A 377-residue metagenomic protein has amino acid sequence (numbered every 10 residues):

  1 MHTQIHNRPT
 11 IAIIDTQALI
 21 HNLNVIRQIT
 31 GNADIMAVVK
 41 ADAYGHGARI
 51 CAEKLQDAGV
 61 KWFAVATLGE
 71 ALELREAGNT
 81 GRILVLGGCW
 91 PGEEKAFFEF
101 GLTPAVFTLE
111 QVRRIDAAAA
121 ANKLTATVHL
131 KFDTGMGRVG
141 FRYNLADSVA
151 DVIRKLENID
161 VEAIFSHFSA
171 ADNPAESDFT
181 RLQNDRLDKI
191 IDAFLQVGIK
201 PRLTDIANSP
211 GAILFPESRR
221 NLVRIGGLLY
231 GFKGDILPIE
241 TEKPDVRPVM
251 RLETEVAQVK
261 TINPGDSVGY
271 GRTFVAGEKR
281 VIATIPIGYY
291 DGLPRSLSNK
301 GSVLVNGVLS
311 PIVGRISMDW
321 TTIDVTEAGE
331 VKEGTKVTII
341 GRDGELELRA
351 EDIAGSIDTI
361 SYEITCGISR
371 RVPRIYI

Functional and structural regions predicted by a protein language model:
H2-I20, N24, Q28, E70 (+5 more regions): Active-site anion/phosphate-binding pocket segments in diverse small-molecule metabolic enzymes
Q4-H6, T10-I14, A18-H21, Q28-D205 (+1 more regions): Active-site-proximal beta-alpha core segment in soluble small-molecule metabolic enzymes
